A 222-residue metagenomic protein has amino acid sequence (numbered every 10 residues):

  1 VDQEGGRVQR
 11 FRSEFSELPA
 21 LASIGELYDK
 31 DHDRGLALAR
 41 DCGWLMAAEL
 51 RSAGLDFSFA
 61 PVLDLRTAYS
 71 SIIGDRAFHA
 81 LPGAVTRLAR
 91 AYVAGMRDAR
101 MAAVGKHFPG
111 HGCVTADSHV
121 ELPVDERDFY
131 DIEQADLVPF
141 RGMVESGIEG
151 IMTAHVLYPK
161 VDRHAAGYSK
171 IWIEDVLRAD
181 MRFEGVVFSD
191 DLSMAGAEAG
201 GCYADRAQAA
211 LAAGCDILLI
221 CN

Functional and structural regions predicted by a protein language model:
V1-P19, A39-L65, V85-P109: Glycine-rich, aromatic-flanked loop segments that form ligand/cofactor-binding clefts across common enzyme folds
V8-F11, I24, F78, L122-D125 (+1 more regions): Short clusters of hydrophobic/aromatic residues that line enzyme substrate/ligand-binding pockets
Q9-E14, Y69-I72, T115-H119, D162-A165: Short acidic, glycine/serine/threonine-rich loops at helix termini
F15-D33, H79: A charged helix-plus-loop insertion that forms the helical arch/lid used to bind and gate nucleic-acid substrates
L27-R34, I72-R76, V120-R127: Short coil/turn segments at secondary-structure junctions
D29-E49, A80-L88, Y130-Q134: Glycine-rich anion/phosphate-binding loops
V62-D75, H155-A166: Glycine-rich, proline-tolerant flexible connector loops at the mouths of alpha/beta enzymes
A84-N222: Second-shell residues forming the walls of enzyme active-site clefts
